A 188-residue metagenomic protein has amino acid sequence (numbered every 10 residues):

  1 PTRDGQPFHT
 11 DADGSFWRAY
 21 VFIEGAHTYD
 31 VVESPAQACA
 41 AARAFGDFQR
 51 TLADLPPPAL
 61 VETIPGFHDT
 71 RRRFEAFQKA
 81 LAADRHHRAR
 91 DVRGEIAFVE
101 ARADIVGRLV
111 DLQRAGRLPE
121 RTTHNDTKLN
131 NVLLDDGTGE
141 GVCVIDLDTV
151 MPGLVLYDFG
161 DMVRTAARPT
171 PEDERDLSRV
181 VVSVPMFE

Functional and structural regions predicted by a protein language model:
P1-D13: Short beta-strand micro-motifs within the conserved protein kinase catalytic domain, predominantly in the N-lobe
A12, V32-A40, M151-L154, R179: Short alpha-helix boundary/capping segments
D13-A26: Conserved short submotifs of the Hanks-type protein kinase catalytic core that shape the nucleotide-binding pocket
I23-A40, D47, D54-H124, L133-C143: ATP-dependent phospho-/nucleotidyl transfer catalytic cores
T127: Hydrophobic HxD+1 residue recognition
N130: Conserved protein-kinase catalytic-loop position immediately C-terminal to the HRD catalytic Asp
I145-V150: Activation of the activation-loop gatekeeper triad in protein kinase-fold domains
P152, L156-E188: Active-site activation/catalytic loop segments of kinase-like enzymes and analogous catalytic loops in related
